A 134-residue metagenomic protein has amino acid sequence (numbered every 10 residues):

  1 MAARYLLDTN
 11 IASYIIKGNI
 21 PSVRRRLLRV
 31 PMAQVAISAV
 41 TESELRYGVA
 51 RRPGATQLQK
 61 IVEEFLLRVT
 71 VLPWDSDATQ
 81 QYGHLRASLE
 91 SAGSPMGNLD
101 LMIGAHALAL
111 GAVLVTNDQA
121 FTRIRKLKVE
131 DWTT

Functional and structural regions predicted by a protein language model:
M1-I37, G48-E64, T134: Short, well-structured N-terminal submotif of metal-dependent ribonuclease cores
A2-A3, G104, L108-T134: Acidic, PIN/NYN-like endoribonuclease modules and their adjacent C-terminal/linker elements
N10, Q80, M102: Active-site phosphate/pyrophosphate-handling residues
A12, E42-L45, T79, F121: A generic structural signal for short hydrophobic patches within well-formed alpha-helices
T70-S91: Acidic catalytic patch
N98-L99: Acidic donor-binding loop at a coil-to-helix junction in glycosyltransferase catalytic cores that engages
